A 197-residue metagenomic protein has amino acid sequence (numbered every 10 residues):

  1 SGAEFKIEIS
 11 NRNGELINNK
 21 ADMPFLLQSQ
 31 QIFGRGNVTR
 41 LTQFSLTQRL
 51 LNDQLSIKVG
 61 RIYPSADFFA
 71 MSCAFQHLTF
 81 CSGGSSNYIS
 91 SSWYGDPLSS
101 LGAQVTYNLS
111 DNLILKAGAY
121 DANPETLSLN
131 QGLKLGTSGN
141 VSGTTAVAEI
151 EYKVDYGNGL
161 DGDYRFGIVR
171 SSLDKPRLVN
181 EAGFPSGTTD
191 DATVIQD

Functional and structural regions predicted by a protein language model:
S1, F44, A103-Y107, A146-V154 (+1 more regions): Feature captures outer-membrane beta-barrel proteins of Gram-negative bacteria and organelles
G2-P124: Outer membrane beta-barrel
N18-D22, A70-Q76, L127-K134, K175-G183: Outer-membrane beta-barrel translocator domains and adjoining extracellular loop/strand segments of Gram-negative
Q28-I32, Y88-S91, N130-S138, F184-A192: Extracellular loop and loop/strand-boundary signature of outer-membrane beta-barrel proteins
T39, L98, G143-T145, I195-Q196: Membrane-spanning beta-strands of outer-membrane beta-barrel proteins
L78-N87, N130-Q131, S138-T144, K153: Active-site substrate-binding loop specific to GH73 endo-beta-N-acetylglucosaminidase modules in bacterial autolysins
T126-L127, G143-T145, G157-G159: A surface/extracellular/periplasmic glyco- and lipid-processing/surface-interacting theme
D155-D197: Long, well-ordered mid-to-C-terminal structural blocks that present hydrophobic/aromatic surfaces
